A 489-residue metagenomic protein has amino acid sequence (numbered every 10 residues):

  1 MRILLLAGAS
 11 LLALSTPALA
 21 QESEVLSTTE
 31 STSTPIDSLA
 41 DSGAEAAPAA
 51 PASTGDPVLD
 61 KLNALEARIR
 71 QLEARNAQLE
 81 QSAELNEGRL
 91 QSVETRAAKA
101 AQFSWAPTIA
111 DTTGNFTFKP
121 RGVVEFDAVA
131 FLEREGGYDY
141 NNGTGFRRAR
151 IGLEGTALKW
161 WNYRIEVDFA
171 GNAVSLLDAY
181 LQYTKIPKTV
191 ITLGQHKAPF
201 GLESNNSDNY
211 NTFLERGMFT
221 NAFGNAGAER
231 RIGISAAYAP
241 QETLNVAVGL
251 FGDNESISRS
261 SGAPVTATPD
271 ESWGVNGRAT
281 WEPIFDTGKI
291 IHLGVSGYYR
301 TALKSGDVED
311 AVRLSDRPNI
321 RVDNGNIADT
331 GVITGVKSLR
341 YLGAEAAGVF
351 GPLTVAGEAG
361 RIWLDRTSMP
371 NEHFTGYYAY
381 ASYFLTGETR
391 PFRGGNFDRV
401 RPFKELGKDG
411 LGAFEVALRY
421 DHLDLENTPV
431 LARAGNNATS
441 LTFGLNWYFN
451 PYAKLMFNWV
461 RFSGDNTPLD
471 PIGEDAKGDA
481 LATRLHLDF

Functional and structural regions predicted by a protein language model:
M1-L19: Gram-negative bacterial Sec-dependent N-terminal signal peptides
L19-E125, T243, L385, T389-P402 (+2 more regions): N-terminal periplasmic/intermembrane-space "pro-region" immediately following the signal or transit peptide
L62-A77, E87-Q91, A97, V123-E125 (+10 more regions): A general secondary-structure boundary signal
A77, E84, I186, A198-G201 (+1 more regions): Generic short alpha-helical segment signal, independent of protein family or function, capturing local helix propensity
A100-A101, G227-A228, K337-S338: A short catalytic or substrate-binding loop motif that flags glycine-/basic-rich loops and adjacent residues that bind
W105-L303, F374-K408, A413-T428: Outer membrane beta-barrel
G137-Y138, G297, G306-F489: Outer-membrane beta-barrel pore domains
